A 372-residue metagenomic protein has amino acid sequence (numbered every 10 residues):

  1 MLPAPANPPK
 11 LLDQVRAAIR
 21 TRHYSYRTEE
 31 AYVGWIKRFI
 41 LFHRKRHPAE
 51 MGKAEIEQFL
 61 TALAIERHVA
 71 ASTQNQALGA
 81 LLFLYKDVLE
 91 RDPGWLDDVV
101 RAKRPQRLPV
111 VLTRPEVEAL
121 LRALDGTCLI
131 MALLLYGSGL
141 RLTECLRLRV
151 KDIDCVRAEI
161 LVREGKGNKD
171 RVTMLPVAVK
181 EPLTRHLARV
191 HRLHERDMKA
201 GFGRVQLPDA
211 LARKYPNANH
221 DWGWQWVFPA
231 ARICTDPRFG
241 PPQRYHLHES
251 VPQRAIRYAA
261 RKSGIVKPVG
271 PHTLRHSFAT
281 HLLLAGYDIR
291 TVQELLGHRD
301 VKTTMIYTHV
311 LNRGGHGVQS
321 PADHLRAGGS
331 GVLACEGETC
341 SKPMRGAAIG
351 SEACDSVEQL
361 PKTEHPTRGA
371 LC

Functional and structural regions predicted by a protein language model:
M1-R345, A353-P361, H365-C372: Conserved catalytic core of the tyrosine transesterase superfamily
